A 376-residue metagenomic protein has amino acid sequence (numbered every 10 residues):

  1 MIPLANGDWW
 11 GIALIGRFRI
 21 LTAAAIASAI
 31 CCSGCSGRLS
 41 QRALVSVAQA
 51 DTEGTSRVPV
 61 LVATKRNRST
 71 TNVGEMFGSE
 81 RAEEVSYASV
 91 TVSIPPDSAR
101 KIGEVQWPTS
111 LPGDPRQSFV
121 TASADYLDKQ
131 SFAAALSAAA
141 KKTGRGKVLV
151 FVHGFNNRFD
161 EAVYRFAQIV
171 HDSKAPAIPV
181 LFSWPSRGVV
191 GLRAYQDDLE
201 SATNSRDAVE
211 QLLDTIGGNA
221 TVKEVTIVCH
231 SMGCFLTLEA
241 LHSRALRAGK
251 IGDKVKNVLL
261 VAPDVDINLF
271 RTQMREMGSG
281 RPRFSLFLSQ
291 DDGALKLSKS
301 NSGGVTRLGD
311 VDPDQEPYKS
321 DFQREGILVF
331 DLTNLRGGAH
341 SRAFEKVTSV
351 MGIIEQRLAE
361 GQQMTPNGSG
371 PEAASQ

Functional and structural regions predicted by a protein language model:
L4-T22: Bacterial N-terminal signal peptides that target proteins for export
C31-G34: C-terminal motif of bacterial Sec signal peptides marking the signal peptidase cleavage site
S36, S40-D125, A133-T143, V163 (+5 more regions): Lipolytic serine-hydrolase domain surface
K147: Alpha/beta-hydrolase fold active-site loops
V150-G154: The conserved beta1-alpha1 loop
R158-A162: Short substrate-entry loop that stabilizes the transition state in hydrolases
C229, G233, T237: Gly/Ala-rich beta-loop-alpha elbow adjacent to hydrolase catalytic centers
